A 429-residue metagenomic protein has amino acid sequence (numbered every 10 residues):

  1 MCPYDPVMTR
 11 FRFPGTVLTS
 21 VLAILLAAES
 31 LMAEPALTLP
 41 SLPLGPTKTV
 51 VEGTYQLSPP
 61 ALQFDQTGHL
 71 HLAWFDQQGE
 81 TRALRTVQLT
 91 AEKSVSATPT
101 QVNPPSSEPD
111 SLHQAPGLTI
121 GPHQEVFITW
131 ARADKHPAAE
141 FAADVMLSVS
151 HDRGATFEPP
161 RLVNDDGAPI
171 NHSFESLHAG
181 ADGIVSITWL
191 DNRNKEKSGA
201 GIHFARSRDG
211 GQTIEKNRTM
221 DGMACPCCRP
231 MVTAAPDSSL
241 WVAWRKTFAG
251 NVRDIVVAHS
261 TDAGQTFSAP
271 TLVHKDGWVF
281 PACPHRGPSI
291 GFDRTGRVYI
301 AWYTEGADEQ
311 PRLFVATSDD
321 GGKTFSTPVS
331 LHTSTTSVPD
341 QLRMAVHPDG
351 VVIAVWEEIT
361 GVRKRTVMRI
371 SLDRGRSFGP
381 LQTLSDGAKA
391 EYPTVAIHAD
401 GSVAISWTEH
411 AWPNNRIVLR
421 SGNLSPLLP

Functional and structural regions predicted by a protein language model:
D5-V7, N415: Coiled-coil-like amphipathic alpha-helices with heptad-repeat character
V7, L25, L31, A36-T38: Residue-level detector of intrinsically disordered terminal segments
V7-S20: Bacterial N-terminal signal peptides that target proteins for export
F11-F13, S30, S421: Hydrophobic alpha-helical segments, especially transmembrane helices and their immediate juxtamembrane helical caps
V17-E29: Bacterial N-terminal signal peptides
E34-P429: Extracellular, repeat-based ectodomains that mediate carbohydrate processing or recognition
